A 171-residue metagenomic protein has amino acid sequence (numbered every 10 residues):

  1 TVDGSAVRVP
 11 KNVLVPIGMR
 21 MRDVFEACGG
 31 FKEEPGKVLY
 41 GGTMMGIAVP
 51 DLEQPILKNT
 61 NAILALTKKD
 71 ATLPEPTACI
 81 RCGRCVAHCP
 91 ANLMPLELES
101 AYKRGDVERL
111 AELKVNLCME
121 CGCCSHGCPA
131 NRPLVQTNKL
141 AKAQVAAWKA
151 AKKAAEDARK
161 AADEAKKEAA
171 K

Functional and structural regions predicted by a protein language model:
T1-A130, V135-V145, K152-A165, A170: Redox cofactor-anchoring modules in respiratory/redox and cofactor-processing assemblies
